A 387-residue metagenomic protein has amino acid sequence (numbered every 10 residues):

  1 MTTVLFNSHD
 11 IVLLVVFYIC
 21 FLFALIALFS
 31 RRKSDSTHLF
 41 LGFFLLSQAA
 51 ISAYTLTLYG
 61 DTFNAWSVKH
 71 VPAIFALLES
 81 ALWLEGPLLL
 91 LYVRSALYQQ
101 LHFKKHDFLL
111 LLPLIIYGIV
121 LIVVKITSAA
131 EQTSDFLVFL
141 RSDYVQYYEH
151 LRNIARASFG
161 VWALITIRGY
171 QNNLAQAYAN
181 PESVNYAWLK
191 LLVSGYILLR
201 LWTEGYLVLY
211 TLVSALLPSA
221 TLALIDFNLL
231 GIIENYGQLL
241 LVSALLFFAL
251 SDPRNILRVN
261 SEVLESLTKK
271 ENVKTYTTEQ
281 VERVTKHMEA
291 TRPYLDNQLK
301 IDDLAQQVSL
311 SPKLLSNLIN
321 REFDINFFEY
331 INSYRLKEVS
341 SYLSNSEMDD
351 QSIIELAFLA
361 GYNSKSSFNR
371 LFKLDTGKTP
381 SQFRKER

Functional and structural regions predicted by a protein language model:
M1-L140, Y144-H150, T166: N-terminal low-complexity or simple alpha-helical regulatory segments that function as activation/interaction modules
L28-R32, L174, S346: Secondary-structure edge/capping motif, primarily at the C-terminal ends of alpha-helices and the immediately following
Y54-T62, V208-A215, Y342-L343: Short regulatory "switch" loops immediately downstream of catalytic or recognition motifs within protein catalytic
V124-E282, S352-S364, T379, R387: Alpha-helical bundle regulatory/interaction domains
F247-E355, L359-N363, S367, L371-L374 (+1 more regions): Membrane-proximal linker segments that couple transmembrane helices to downstream signaling/catalytic modules
